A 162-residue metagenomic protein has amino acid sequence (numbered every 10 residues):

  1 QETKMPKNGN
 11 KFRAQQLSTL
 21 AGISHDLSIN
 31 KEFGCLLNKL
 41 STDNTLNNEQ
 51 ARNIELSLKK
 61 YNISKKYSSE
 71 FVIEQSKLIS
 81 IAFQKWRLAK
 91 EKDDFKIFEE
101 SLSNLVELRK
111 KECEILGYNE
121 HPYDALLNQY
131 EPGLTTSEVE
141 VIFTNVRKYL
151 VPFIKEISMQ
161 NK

Functional and structural regions predicted by a protein language model:
Q1-L102: N-terminal helix-rich structural modules
Q75-K162: Contiguous, non-catalytic segments that form substrate-binding/exosite surfaces or channel walls
